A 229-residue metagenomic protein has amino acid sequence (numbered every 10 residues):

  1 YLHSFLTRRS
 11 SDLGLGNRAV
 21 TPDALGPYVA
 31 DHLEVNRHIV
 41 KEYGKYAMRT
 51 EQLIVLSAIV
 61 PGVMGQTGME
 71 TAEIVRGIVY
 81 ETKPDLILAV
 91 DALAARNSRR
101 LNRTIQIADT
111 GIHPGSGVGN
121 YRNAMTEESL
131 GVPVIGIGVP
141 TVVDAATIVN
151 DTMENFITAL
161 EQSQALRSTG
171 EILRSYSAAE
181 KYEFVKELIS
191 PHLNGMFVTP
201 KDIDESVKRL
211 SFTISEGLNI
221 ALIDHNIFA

Functional and structural regions predicted by a protein language model:
H3-S10: Short, small-residue-biased leader/transition segments that mark boundaries at the very start of proteins
G14-D23, G65, A92-N97: Gly/Ser/Thr-rich loops at beta-strand to alpha-helix junctions that form or flank small-molecule/cofactor-binding
N17-I54, A58: Glycine-rich phosphate/diphosphate-binding loop of Rossmann-like nucleotide-binding domains
A24, Y28, E70-I74, T82 (+1 more regions): Conserved active-site and cofactor/substrate-binding residues in soluble primary-metabolism enzymes
Y46-R49, V75-V79, R122-E127: A generic local secondary-structure boundary/capping motif
R49-I78: A structural-propensity feature for long, helix-poor, extended segments
I59-V60, A89-A229: A structural signal for small-residue-enriched, beta-sheet-centric alpha/beta enzyme cores and oligomeric scaffold folds
V79, P84-D85: Proline-aspartate-enriched helix->loop->beta-strand connector
